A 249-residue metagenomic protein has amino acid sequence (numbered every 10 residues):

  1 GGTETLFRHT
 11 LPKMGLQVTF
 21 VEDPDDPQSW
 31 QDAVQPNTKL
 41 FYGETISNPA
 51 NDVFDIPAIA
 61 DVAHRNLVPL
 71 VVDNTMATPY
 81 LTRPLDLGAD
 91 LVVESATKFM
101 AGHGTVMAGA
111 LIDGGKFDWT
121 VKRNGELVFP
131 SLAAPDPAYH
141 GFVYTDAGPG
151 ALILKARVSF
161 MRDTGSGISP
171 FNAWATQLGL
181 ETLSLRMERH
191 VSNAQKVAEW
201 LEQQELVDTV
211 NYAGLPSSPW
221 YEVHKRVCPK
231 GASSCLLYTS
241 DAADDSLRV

Functional and structural regions predicted by a protein language model:
G1-Q203, N211: Conserved PLP-enzyme active-site core in the AAT-like
L111, L236-Y238: Preference for bulky hydrophobic residues occupying beta-strand positions in well-ordered beta-sheet regions
F171, E205, P229-S233: Short gly/pro-enriched beta-turn/loop segments at secondary-structure junctions
Q195, N211-L236: Conserved glycine-rich beta-strand-loop-beta hairpin in the small C-terminal domain of fold type I
Y238-D245: Conserved small/polar residues in nucleotide/adenosyl-binding loops
